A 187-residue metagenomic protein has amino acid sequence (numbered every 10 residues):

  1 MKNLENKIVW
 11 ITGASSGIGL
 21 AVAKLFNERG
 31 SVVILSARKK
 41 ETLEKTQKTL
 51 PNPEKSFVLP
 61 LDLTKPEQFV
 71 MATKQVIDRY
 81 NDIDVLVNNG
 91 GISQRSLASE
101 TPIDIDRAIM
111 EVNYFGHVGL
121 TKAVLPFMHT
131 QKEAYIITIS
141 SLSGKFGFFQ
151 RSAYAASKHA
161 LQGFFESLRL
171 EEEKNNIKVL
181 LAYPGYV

Functional and structural regions predicted by a protein language model:
S15-S16: Conserved glycine-rich cofactor-binding loop
R29-K45: Conserved glycine-rich Rossmann-like NAD(P)H-binding loop of the short-chain dehydrogenase/reductase
L61-M71, I103: The beta1-alpha1 cofactor-binding region of Rossmann-like NAD(H)/NADP(H)-dependent oxidoreductases
L97-A98, P102-A108: Substrate-binding pocket helix/loop in short-chain dehydrogenase/reductase
S99, F146-S152: Active-site loop immediately N-terminal to the catalytic Tyr-X3-Lys motif of short-chain dehydrogenase/reductase
T121, S157: Active-site helix of classical SDR
S141: Residue(s) in the substrate-gating loop at a strand-loop-helix junction that position the organic substrate next
